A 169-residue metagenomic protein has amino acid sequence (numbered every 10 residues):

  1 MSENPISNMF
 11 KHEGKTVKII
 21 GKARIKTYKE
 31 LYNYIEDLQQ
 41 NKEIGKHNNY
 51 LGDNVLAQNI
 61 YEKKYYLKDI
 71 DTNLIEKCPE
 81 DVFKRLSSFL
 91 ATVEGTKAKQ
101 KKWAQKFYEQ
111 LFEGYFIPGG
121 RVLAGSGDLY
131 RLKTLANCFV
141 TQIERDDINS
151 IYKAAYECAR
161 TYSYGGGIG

Functional and structural regions predicted by a protein language model:
M1-G169: Extended catalytic cores of very large enzyme megasubunits
